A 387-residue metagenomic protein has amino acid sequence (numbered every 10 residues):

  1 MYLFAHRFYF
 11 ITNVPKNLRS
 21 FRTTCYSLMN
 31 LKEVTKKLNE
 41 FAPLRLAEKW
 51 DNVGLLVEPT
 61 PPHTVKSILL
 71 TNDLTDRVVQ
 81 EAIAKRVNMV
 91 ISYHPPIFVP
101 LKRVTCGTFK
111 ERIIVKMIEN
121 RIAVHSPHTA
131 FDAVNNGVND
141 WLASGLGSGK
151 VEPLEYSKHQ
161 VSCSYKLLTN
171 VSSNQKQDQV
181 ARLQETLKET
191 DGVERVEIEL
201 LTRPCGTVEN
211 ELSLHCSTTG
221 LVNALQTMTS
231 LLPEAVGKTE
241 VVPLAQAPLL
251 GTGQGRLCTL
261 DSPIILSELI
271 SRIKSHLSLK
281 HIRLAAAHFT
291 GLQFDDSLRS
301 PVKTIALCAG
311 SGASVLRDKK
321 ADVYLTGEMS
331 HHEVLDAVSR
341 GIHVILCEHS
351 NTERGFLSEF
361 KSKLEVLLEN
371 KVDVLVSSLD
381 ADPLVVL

Functional and structural regions predicted by a protein language model:
Y2-L387: Hydrophobic structural segments
